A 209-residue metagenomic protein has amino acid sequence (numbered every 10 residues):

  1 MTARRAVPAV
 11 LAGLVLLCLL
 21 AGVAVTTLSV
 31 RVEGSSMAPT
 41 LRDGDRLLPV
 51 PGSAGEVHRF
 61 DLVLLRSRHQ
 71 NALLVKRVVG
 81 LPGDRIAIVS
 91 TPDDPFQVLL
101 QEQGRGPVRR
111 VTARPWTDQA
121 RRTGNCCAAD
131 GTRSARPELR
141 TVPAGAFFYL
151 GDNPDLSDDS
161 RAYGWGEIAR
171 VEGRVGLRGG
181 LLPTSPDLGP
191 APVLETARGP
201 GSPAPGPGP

Functional and structural regions predicted by a protein language model:
M1-A3: N-terminal Lys/Arg-rich, disordered targeting/topogenic segments
V7-V25: Hydrophobic membrane-insertion alpha-helices, especially the h-region of bacterial N-terminal signal peptides
P8-A9, L28-S35, P39-P209: Soluble "head" domains of membrane/secretory-pathway proteins
